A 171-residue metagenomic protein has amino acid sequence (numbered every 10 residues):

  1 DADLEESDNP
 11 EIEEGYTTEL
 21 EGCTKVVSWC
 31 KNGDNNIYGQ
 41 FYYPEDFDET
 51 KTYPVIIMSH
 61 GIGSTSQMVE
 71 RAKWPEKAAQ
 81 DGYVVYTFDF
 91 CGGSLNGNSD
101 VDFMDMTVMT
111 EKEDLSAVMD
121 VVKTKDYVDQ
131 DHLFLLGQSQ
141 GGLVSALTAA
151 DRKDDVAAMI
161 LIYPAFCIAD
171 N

Functional and structural regions predicted by a protein language model:
E6-T50: N-terminal cap/lid segment of alpha/beta-hydrolase-fold proteins
K51-G61: Short beta-strand element of the alpha/beta-hydrolase
S64-P75: The serine-hydrolase catalytic nucleophile loop
A79-N98: Conserved alpha/beta-hydrolase
M104-D126: Alpha/beta-hydrolase active-site loop
Y127-S139: Alpha/beta-hydrolase fold nucleophile elbow
G137-L147: Glycine-rich nucleophile elbow surrounding the catalytic serine of serine-hydrolase chemistry
A150-N171: Hydrolase active-site cap/lid region
